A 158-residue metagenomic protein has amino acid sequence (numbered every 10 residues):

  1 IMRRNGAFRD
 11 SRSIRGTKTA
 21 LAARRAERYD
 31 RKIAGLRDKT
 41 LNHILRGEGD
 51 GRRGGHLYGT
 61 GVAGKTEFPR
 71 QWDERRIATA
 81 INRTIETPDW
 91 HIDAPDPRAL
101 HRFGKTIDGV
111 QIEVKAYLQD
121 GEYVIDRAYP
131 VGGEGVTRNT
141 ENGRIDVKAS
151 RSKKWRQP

Functional and structural regions predicted by a protein language model:
I1, G49, P130: Residue-level marker of positions within ordered structural domains that often coincide with functionally constrained
I1-S13: Hydrophobic, gly/ala-rich membrane-insertion helices/peptides used by toxins and envelope proteins
G6, R25, L45, T140 (+1 more regions): Generic low-complexity, intrinsically disordered sequence content enriched in small uncharged/hydrophobic residues
R9, A22-R24, N82, L118 (+1 more regions): Short stretches within intrinsically disordered, low-complexity N-terminal or propeptide regions
I14-T106: Compact soluble domain cores
A99-P158: Active-site or metal-binding loop neighborhoods of secreted/extracellular toxin and effector enzymes
